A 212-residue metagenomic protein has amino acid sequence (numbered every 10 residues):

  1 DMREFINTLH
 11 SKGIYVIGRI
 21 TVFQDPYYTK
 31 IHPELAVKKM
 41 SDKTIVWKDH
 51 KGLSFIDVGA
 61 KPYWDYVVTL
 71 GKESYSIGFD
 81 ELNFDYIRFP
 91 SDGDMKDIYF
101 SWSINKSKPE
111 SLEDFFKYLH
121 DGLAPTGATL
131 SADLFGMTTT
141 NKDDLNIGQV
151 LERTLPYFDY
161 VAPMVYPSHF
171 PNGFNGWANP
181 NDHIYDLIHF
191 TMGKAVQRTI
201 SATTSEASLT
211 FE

Functional and structural regions predicted by a protein language model:
D1-I6, K12, V16: Membrane-embedded segments
M2-N7, F23-S76: Active-site-adjacent "subsite" loops/lids of carbohydrate-active enzymes
L9, V16, V67, S74 (+3 more regions): Conserved, mostly hydrophobic/aromatic
V22-Q24, Y86-P90, L134-T138, P167: Active-site-proximal loop/turn and secondary-structure-junction residues that shape catalytic pockets, frequently
P26, H32-E34, E81-P109: Active-site-proximal loop/short-helix segments that contain or immediately flank catalytic acid/base residue(s)
F79-D80, F158: A structural motif
W102-L134, T138-E212: Glycoside hydrolase catalytic-domain groove-lining segments
